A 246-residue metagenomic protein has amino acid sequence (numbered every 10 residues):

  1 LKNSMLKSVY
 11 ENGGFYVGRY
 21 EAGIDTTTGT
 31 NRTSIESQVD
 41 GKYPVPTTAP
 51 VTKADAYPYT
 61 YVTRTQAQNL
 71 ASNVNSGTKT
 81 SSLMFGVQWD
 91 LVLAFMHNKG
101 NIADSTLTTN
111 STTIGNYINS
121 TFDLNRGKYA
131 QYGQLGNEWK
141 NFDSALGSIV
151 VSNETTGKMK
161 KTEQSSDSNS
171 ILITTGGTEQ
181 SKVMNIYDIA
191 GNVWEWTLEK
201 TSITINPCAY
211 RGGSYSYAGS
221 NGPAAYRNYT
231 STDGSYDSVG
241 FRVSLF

Functional and structural regions predicted by a protein language model:
L1-D188: Short aromatic-cysteine micro-motif
L1-K7, W194, Y229-S231: Intrinsically disordered, low-complexity boundary segments flanking structured domains
G14-Y16, V193, G240: Short hydrophobic-acidic sequence motifs that mark active-site Asp/Glu residues
I24, P58-T65, N69-S72, K79-T80 (+2 more regions): Disulfide-stabilized, aromatic/cysteine-rich ligand-recognition loop
N98, E199-S202: Short, well-ordered loop/turn and helix-capping segments at boundaries between secondary-structure elements and domains
D188-I189, S238: Residue-level recognition of short, solvent-exposed, well-ordered loop/turn junctions that link secondary-structure
G191-L198: Active-site-proximal beta-strands of protease catalytic cores
